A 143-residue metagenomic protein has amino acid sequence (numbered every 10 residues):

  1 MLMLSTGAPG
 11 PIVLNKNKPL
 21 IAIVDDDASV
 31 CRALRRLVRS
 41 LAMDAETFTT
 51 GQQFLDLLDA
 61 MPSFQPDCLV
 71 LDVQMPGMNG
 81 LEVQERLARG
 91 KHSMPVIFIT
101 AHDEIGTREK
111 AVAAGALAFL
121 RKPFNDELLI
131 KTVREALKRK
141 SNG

Functional and structural regions predicted by a protein language model:
A28-E46: Two-component/phosphorelay signaling modules centered on CheY-like receiver
T47-C68: Acidic, metal-coordinating helix/loop segments flanking the phosphotransfer/catalytic sites of two-component signaling
T49-T50, N79-E82: Acidic catalytic/metal-coordinating carboxylates
D56, L81-H92: Short amphipathic alpha-helix used as the core "switch/output" element in two-component signaling
M75: Receiver (REC) domain active-site loop signature in two-component systems and cognate sites in sensor histidine kinases
E82, D103-A118: Alpha4 helix (beta4-alpha4-beta5 surface) of REC/receiver domains from two-component response regulators
G106, F124-R134: C-terminal output helix
